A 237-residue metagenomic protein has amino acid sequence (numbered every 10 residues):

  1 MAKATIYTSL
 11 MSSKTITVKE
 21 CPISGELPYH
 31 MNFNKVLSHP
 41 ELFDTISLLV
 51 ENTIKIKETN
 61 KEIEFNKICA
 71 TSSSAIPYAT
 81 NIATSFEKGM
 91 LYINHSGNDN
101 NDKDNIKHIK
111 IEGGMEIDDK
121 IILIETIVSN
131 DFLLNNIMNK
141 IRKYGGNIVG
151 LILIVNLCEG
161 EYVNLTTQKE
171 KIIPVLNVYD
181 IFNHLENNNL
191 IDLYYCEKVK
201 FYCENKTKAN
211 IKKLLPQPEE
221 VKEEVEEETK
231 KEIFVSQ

Functional and structural regions predicted by a protein language model:
M1-K61: Active-site-facing substrate-recognition patch
M1-L10, T15, N139-Q237: PRPP-dependent phosphoribosyltransferase catalytic core
S38, S74-A75, S129, L157: Glycine-/small-residue-rich active-site loops that bind phosphorylated ligands and cofactors
V50-F65, M138-N147: Phosphate/pyrophosphate-binding loops at sites that engage ATP/ADP/AMP, CoA/4′-phosphopantetheine, polyphosphate
K61-S72, I152-L153: Short glycine-rich phosphate-binding loop at a beta-alpha junction
N66, D119, V149: Conserved acidic residues
I76-N136: Short, glycine/charge-rich flexible loops or terminal/linker lids adjacent to PRPP-binding catalytic cores
